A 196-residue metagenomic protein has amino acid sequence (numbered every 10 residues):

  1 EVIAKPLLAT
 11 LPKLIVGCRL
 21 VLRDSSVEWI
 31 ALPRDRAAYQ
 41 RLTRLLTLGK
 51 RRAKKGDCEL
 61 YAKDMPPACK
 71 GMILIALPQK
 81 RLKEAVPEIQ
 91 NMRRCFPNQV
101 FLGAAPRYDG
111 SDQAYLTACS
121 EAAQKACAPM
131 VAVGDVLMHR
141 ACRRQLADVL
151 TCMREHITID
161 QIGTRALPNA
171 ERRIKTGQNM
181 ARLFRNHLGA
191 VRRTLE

Functional and structural regions predicted by a protein language model:
E1-E196: Phosphodiester-processing cores and adjacent nucleic acid-binding clamps
